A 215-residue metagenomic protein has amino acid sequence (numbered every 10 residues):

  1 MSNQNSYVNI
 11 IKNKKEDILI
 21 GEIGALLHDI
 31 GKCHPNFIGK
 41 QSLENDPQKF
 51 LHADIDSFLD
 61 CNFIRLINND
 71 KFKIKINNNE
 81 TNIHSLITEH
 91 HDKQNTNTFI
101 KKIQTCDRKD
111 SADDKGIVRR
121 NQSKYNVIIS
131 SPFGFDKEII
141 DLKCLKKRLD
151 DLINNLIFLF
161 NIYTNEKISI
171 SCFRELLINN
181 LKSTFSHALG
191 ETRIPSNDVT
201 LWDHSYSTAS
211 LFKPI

Functional and structural regions predicted by a protein language model:
S2-N155, H187-I194: Divalent metal-dependent catalytic cores for phosphoryl transfer on phosphate-bearing substrates
I153-I215: Low-complexity, highly charged intrinsically disordered N-terminal segments that act as targeting/localization
